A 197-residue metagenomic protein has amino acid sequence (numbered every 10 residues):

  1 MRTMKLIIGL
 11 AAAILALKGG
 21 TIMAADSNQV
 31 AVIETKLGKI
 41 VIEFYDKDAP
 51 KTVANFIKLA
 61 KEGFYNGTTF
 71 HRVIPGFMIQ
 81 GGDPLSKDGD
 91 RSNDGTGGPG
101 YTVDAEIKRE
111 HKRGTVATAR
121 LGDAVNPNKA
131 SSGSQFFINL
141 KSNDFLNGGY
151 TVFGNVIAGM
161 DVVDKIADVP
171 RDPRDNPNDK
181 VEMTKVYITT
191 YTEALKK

Functional and structural regions predicted by a protein language model:
R2-K197: Cyclophilin-like peptidyl-prolyl cis-trans isomerases
